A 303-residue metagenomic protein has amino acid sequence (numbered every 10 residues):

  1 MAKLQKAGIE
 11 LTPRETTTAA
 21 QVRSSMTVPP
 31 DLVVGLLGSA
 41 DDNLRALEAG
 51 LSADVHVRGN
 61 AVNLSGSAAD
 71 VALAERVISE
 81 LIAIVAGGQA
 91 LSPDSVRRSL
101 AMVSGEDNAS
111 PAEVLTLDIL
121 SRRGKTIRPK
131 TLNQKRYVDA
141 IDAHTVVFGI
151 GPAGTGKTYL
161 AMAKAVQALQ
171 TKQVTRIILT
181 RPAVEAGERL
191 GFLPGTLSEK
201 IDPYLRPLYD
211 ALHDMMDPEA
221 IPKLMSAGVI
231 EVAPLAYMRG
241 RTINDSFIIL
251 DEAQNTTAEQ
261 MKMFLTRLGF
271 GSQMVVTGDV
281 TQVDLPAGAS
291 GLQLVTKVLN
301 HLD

Functional and structural regions predicted by a protein language model:
M1-P13: N-terminal acidic, proline/glycine-rich, low-complexity intrinsically disordered segments
E15-V34: Short glycine-/aliphatic-rich beta-strand segments at the starts of folded cytosolic domains
L32-A49: Short amphipathic alpha-helix segments
R45, A49-D54, N60: Compact, well-ordered interaction domains used in eukaryotic information-processing assemblies
H56-V114: Interdomain "pre-motor" coupling segment immediately N-terminal to P-loop NTPase/helicase cores
R58, I78-S79, L117-L120, E185-L193: Acidic/polar active-site rim loop that often engages polyanionic ligands
V114-T126: Conserved adenine-nucleotide phosphate-binding loops and their immediately adjacent elements
G124-L132, A143-L250, Q254-D303: Conserved helicase motor core of SF1/SF2 NTP-dependent helicases
